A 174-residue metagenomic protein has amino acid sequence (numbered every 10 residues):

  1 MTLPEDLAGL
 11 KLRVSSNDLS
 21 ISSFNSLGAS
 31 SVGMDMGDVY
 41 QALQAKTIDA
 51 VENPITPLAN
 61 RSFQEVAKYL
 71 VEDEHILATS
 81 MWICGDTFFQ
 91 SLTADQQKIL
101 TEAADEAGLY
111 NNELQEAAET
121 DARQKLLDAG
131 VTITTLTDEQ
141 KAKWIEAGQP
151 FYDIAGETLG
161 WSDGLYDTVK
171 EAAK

Functional and structural regions predicted by a protein language model:
M1-K174: N-terminal secretory/targeting leader peptides
